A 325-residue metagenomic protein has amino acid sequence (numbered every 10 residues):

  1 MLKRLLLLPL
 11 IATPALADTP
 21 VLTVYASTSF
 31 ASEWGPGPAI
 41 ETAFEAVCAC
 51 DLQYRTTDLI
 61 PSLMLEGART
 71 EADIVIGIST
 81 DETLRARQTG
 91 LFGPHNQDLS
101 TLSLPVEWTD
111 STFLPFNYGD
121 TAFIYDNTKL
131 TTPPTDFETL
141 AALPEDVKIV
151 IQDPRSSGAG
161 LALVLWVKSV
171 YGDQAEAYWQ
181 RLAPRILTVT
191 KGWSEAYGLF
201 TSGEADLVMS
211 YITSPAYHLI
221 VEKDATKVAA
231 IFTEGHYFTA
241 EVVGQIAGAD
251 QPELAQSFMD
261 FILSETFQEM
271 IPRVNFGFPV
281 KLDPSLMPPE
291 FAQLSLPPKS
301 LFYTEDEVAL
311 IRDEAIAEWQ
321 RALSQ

Functional and structural regions predicted by a protein language model:
D18-R85: Early extracytoplasmic/lumenal segment of secretory-pathway proteins
Y25-S29, T109-D110, Y125-N127, T132 (+3 more regions): Short beta-strand->loop
T57-F92, S100-T109, Y197, P215-V221: Pocket-flanking alpha-helical
T70-V75, G93-A122, E138, K148-P154: A structural signal for short loop-to-beta-strand junctions that line the ligand-binding cleft of periplasmic/secreted
L84, S169-E234: Ligand-binding pocket segment of bilobal, Venus flytrap-like solute-binding proteins
F92-T101, T112-P115, E138-A141, L219-V221 (+2 more regions): Short beta-strand->loop
A122-K129, K168, T239-P252, M270-V274: A bilobed periplasmic-binding-protein/Venus flytrap-type ligand-binding module shared by bacterial periplasmic
I246-F302: Mature extracytoplasmic/periplasmic domains
